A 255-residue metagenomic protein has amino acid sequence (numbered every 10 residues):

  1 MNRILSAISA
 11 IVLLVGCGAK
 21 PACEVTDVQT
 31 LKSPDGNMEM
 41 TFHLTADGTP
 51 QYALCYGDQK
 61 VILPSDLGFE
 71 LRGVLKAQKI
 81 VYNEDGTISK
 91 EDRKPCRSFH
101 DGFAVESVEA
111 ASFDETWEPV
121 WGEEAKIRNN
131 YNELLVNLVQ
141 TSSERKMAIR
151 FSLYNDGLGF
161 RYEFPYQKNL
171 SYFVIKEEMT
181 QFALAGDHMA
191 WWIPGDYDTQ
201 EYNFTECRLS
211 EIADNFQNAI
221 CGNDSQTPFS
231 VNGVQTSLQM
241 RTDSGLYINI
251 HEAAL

Functional and structural regions predicted by a protein language model:
N2-A10: Sec-dependent signal peptide recognition, specifically the positively charged N-region followed immediately by
V15-G16: C-terminal motif of bacterial Sec signal peptides marking the signal peptidase cleavage site
A19-P21: Sec-dependent signal peptide cleavage junction
C23-L255: N-terminal accessory beta-strand-rich subdomains and adjacent acidic, glycine-rich linkers that precede catalytic cores
